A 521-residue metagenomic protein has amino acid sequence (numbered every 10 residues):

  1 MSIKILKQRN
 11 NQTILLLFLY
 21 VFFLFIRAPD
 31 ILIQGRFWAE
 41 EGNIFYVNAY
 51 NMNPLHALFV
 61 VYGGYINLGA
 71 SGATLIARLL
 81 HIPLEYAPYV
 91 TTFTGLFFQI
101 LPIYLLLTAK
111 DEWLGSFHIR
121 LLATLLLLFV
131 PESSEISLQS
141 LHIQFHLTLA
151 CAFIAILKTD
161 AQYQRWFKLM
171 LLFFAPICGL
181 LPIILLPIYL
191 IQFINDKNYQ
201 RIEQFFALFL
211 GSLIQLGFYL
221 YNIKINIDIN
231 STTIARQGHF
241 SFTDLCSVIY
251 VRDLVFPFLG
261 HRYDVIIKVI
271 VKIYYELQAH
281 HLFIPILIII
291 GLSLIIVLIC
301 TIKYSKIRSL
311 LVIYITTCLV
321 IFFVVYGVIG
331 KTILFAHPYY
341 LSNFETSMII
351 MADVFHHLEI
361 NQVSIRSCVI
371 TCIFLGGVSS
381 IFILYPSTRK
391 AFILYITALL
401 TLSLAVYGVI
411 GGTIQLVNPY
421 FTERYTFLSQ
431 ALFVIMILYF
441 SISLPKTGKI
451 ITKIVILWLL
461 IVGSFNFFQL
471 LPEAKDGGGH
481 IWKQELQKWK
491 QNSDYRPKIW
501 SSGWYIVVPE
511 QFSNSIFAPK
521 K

Functional and structural regions predicted by a protein language model:
S2-L128, S133, Q162-Y163, I191-Q192 (+7 more regions): Intrinsically disordered, polar/acidic, low-complexity terminal segments
I26-P29, L80, F129, I143 (+1 more regions): Transmembrane helix irregularities
T94-D111, G115-T159, I177-C178, R366-F374 (+1 more regions): Membrane-interface micro-motifs in multi-pass membrane enzymes
F153, R165-I191: Membrane-interface alpha helices of multi-pass inner-membrane proteins
I154-K158, L185-F193, I290-C300, C372-L384 (+1 more regions): Transmembrane alpha-helices and membrane-interface helical segments of multi-pass integral membrane enzymes
F174-P182, G211-F218, H281-S293, I313-V328 (+1 more regions): Alpha-helical transmembrane segments of multi-pass integral membrane proteins
L310-A336, G411-Y425, Q430, I437: Membrane-water interface signatures at transmembrane helix termini and the short loops that connect adjacent helices
F392-T397, F427: Long, charge-rich C-terminal accessory regions
